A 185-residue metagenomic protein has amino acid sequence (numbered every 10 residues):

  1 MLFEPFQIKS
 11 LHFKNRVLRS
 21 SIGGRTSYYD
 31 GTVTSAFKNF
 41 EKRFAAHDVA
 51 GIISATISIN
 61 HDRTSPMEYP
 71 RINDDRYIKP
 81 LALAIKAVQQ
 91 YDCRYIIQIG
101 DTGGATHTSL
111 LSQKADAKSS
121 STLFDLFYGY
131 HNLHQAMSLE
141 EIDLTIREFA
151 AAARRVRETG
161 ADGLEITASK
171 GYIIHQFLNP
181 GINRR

Functional and structural regions predicted by a protein language model:
M1-G100, S109, H134, T145 (+1 more regions): N-terminal capping/small domains of soluble enzymes
I22, I57, R147, S169-G171 (+1 more regions): Flexible loop residues that form catalytic and substrate-binding hotspots at small-molecule/glycan-binding clefts
I52-A55, Y95-I99, T159-I173: Short beta-strand segments at enzyme active-site cores
H61-T64, T106-T108, I173-F177, G181: Short acidic/His/Gly/Ser-rich catalytic and metal-binding motifs that mark active-site loops of diverse hydrolases
P70-I72, Q113-D116, I182-N183: Short, hinge-like loop/turn segments at secondary-structure boundaries
K86, R94, G100-A161: Non-globular sequence segments
M137, E165-R185: Polysaccharide-binding and catalytic clefts of secreted carbohydrate-active enzymes
